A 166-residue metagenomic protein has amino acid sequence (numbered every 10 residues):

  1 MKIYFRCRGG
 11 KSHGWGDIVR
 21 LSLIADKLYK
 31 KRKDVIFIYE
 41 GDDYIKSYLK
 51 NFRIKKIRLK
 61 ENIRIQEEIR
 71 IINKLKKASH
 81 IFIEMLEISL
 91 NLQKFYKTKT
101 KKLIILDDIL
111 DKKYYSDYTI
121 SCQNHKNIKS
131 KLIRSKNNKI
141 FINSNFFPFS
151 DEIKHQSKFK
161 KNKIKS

Functional and structural regions predicted by a protein language model:
M1-G14: Nucleotide-activated donor-dependent transferases that construct or modify glycoconjugates
I18-L28: Short amphipathic alpha-helix
K30-I71: Conserved nucleotide-sugar phosphate-binding/catalytic loop shared by glycosyltransferases and other
E40-Y44, L86-E87, I105-K113, Q123-N127: Short, polar loop motifs at secondary-structure junctions
K46-N51, K94-T98, L110-D117, K129-K136: Short loop/helix-cap segments at secondary-structure boundaries that form the rim of catalytic
N73-E87: Short N-terminal targeting/anchoring amphipathic segment
Y96-I105, K165: Short beta-strand/loop segments at the ligand-binding rim of alpha/beta enzyme cores
Y115-S166: A nucleotide-sugar donor-handling region in carbohydrate enzymes
